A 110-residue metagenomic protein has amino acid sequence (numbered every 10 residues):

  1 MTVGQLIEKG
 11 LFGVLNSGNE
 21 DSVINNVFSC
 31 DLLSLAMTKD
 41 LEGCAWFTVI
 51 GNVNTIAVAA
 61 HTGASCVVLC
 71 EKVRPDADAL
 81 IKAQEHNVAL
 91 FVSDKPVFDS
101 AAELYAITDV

Functional and structural regions predicted by a protein language model:
M1-G4, P96: Short, structural beta-strand-to-alpha-helix junction motif
Q5-V27: An N-cap/entry alpha-helix motif that binds or orients negatively charged groups
D21-N26, C30-A45, V49-V110: Feature captures the catalytic cores and cofactor-binding loops of soluble hydro-lyases/lyases that act on carboxylate
